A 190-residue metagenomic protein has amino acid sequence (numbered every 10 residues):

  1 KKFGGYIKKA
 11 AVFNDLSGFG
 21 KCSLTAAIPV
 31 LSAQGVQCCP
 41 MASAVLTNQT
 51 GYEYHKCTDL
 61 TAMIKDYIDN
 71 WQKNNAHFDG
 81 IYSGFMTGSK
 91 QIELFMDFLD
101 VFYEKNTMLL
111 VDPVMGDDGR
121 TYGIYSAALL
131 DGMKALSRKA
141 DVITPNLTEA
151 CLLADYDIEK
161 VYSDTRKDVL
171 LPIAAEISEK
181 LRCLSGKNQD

Functional and structural regions predicted by a protein language model:
K2-V111, M115-G123: Conserved N-terminal subdomain of the carbohydrate kinase-like
G123-D190: Conserved phosphate/ATP/ADP-binding segment of small-molecule kinases
